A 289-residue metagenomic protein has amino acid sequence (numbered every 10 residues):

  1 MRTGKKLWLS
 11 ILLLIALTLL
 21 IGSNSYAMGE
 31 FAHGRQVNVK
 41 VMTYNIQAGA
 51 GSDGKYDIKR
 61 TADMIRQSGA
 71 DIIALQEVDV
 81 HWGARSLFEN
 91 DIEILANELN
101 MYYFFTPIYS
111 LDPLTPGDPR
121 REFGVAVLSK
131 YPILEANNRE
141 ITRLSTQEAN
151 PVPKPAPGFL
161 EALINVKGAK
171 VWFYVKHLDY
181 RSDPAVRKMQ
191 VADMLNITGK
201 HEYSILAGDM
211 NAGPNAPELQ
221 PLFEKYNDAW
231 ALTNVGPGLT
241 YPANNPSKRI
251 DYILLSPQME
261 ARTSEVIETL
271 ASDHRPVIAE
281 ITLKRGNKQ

Functional and structural regions predicted by a protein language model:
R2-I11, T18-M101, F105-E122, K188 (+1 more regions): N-terminal, active-site-proximal structural segment of metallo-dependent hydrolase catalytic domains
V39-I46, T61-S86, L128, A162 (+5 more regions): Active-site beta-strand/loop signature of hydrolases that rely on acidic residues for catalysis
I46-A50, V78-W82, I108-P113, I133-L134 (+5 more regions): Solvent-exposed loop/turn segments at secondary-structure junctions within structured extracellular/periplasmic domains
D53-G54, D79-K170, E265-I267: Structured beta-strand-rich core segments of catalytic domains in phosphoester-bond hydrolases
D53-R60, L87, K154-A156, A185-Q190 (+2 more regions): Soluble or luminal CAZymes and related metallo-dependent hydrolases
R66-A70, A96-N100, F104, I133 (+3 more regions): Sec-exported extracytoplasmic/periplasmic mature domains
R85-F88, Y102-V127, V152, H201 (+2 more regions): Active site of divalent-metal-dependent phosphoester/diester hydrolases
N165-A185: Metal-dependent phosphoester/phosphodiester hydrolase catalytic core
